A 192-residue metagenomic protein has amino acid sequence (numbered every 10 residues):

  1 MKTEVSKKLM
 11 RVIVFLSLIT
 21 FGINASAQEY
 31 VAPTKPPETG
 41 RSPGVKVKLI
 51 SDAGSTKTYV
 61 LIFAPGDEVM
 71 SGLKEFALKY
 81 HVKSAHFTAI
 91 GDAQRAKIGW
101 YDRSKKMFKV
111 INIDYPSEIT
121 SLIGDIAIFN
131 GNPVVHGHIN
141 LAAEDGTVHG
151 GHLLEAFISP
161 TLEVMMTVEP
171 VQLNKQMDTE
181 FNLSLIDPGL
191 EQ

Functional and structural regions predicted by a protein language model:
K2-I13: Bacterial N-terminal signal peptides that target proteins for export
R11-G22: Bacterial N-terminal signal peptides
I23-A27: Sec/Tat signal peptide C-region and signal peptidase I cleavage site
Q28-V60, A64-D67, S71-L78, S84-T88 (+4 more regions): N-terminal intrinsically disordered, cationic/polar leader segments that include organellar targeting peptides
